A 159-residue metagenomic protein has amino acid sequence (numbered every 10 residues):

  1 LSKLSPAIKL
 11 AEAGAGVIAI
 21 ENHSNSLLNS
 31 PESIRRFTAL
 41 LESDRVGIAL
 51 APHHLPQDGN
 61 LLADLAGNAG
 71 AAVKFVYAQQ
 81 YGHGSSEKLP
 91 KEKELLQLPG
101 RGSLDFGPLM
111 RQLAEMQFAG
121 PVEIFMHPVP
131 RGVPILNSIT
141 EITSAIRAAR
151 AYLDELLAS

Functional and structural regions predicted by a protein language model:
L1-I48, Q57, L136, T143-S144: Active-site acidic/histidine proton-transfer and metal-coordination neighborhood in alpha/beta enzyme cores
P6-I18, L41, L109-A119, Y152-S159: A structural motif corresponding to the C-terminal end of an alpha-helix and its immediate exit/capping segment
I18-I20, V46-L50, K74-A78, G120-M126: Hydrophobic faces of well-ordered beta-strands that scaffold small-molecule active sites in alpha/beta enzyme cores
H23, H53-H54, H83, H127 (+1 more regions): Histidine (H) residue identity feature
L27, P31-E32, H54-A119, V133-T143: Gly/Pro-rich active-site loop or hairpin
R35, K74-Y77, Y152-S159: Residue-level detection of beta-strand scaffold positions
V129-R131: C-terminal regions of RecA-like/P-loop NTPase motor modules
P134-S159: C-terminal helical cap(s) of enzyme catalytic domains, especially alpha/beta-barrels
